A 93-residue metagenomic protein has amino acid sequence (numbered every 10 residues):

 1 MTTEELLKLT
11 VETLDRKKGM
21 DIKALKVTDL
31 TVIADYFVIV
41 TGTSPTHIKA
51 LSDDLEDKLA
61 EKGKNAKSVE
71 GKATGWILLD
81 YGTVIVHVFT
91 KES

Functional and structural regions predicted by a protein language model:
M1-I33, P45-I77, V84, K91-E92: Polybasic/polar functional segments that serve as interface/processing modules
D35-F37: Catalytic metal-binding acidic patch
I39-T41: Short hydrophobic/aromatic beta-strand micro-patches that form the beta-sheet surface supporting nucleotide- or nucleic
